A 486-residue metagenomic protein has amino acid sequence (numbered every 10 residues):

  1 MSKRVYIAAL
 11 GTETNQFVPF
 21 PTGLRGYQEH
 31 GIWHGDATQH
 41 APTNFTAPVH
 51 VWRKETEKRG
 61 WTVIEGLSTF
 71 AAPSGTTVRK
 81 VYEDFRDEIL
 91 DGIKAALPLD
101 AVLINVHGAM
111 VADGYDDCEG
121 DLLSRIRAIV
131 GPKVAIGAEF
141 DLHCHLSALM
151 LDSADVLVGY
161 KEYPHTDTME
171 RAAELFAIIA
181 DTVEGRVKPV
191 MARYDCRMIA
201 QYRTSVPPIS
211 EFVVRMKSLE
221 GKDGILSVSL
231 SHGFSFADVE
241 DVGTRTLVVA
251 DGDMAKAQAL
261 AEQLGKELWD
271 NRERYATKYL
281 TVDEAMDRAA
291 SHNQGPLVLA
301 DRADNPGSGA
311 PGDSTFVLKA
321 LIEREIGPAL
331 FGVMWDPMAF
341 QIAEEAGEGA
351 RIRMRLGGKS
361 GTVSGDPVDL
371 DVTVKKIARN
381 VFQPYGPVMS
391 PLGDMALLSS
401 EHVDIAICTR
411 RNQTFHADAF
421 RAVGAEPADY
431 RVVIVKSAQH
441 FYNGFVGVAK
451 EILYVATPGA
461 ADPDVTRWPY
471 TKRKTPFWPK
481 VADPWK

Functional and structural regions predicted by a protein language model:
M1-S2, E57-W61, E65, D91-V102 (+1 more regions): Glycine-rich phosphate/diphosphate-binding loops that line cofactor/substrate pockets in enzymes
S2-K58: N-terminal amphipathic/basic leader segments beginning at the initiator methionine
R4-Y6, T62-I64, D100-V102, V134-A138 (+9 more regions): Structural motif
Y6, G11-E13, G75, R79-R86 (+4 more regions): Active-site histidine-anchored catalytic micro-motif
T46, E65, W269, V381-K486: Extended hydrophobic packing segments that form well-structured cores
R53-P73, T77-V81, F85, I89-I93: Low-complexity, highly charged intrinsically disordered N-terminal segments that act as targeting/localization
V183-F212: Internal, active-site/partner-interface "lid" segment
Y202-H402, A406-R410: Hard-cation-handling environments
